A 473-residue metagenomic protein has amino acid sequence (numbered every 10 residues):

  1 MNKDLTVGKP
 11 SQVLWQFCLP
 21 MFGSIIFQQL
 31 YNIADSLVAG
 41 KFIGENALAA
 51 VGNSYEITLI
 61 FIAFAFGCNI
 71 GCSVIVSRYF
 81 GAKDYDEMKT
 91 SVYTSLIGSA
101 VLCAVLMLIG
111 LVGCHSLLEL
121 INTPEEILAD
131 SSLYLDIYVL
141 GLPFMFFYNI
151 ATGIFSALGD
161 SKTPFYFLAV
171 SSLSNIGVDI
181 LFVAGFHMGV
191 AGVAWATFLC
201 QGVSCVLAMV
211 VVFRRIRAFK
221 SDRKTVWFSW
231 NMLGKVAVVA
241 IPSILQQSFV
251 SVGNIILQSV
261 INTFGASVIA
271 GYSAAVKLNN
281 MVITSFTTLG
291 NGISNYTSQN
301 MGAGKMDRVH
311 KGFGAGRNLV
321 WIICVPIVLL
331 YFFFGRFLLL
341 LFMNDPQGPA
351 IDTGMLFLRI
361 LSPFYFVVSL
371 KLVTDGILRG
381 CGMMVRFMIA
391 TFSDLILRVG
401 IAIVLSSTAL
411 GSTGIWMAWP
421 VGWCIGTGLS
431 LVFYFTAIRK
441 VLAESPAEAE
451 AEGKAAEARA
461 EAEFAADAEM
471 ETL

Functional and structural regions predicted by a protein language model:
M1-C18, V76-G141, G185-I241, T297-F364 (+1 more regions): Short alpha-helical transmembrane segments in multi-pass integral membrane proteins
S11-L30, A34, I57-F64, L140 (+7 more regions): Residue-level signal for short hydrophobic patches within transmembrane helices of multi-pass membrane transporters
Q16-D35, I137, Y148, S171 (+4 more regions): Transmembrane helical elements of multi-pass membrane transporters/channels
L30-A49, L118-E125, L181-M188, S248-K277 (+4 more regions): Helix-terminus/linker motif at the lipid-water interface of multi-pass membrane proteins
A39-L59, E125-D130, V190-A191, M232-V239 (+5 more regions): Interfacial/gating helices of multi-pass transporter permease domains
L48-L108, M145-P164, G271-G335, V368-A390: Small-residue-rich hydrophobic transmembrane alpha-helices
I60-A63, M107, N175-I180, S204-M209 (+4 more regions): Hydrophobic transmembrane alpha-helices of multi-pass small-molecule transporters
N69, Y138-S156, P164-N175, V193-A208 (+4 more regions): Short runs within selected transmembrane alpha-helices of multi-pass transporters and secretion channels
